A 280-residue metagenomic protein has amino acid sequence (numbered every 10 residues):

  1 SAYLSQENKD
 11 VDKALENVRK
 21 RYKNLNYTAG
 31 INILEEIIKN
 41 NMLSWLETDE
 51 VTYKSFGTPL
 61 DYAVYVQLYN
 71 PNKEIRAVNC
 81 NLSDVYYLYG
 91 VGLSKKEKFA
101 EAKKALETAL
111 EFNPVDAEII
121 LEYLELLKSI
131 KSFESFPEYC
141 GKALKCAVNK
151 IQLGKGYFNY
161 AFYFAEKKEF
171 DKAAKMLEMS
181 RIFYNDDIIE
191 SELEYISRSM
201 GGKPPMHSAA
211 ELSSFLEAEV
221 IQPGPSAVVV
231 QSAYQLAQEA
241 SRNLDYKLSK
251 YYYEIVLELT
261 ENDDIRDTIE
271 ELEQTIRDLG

Functional and structural regions predicted by a protein language model:
E35-M42, G141-C146, K168-S214, Y246-D264: TPR/TPR-like (Sel1-like) alpha-helical repeat modules
M42, C80, P114, V148-I151 (+3 more regions): Short coil turns that delineate tetratricopeptide repeat
E47, V85, I119, L153-G156 (+2 more regions): TPR alpha-solenoid repeat register
G57-R76, K131-Y139, F162-K175, S197-Q222 (+1 more regions): Alpha-helical linker/edge segments of TPR/alpha-solenoid repeat scaffolds and analogous pre-/post-domain helices
